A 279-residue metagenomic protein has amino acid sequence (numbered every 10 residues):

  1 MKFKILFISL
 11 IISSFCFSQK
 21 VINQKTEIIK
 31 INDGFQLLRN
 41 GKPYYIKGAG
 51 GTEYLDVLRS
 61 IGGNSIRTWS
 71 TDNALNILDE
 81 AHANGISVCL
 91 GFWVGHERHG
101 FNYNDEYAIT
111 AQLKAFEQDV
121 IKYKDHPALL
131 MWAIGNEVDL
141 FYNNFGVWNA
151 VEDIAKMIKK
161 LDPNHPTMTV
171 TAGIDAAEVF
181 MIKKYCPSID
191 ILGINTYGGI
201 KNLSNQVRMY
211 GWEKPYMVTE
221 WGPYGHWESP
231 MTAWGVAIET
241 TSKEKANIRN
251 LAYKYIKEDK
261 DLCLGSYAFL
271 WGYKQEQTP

Functional and structural regions predicted by a protein language model:
F3-S14: Sec-dependent N-terminal signal peptides
C16-S18, N23: Boundary at the C-terminal end of the N-terminal hydrophobic targeting segment
I28-N32, L38-I189, K201, W212: Active-site mouth of glycoside hydrolases
I31-N32, R39, P43, G48 (+2 more regions): Substrate-binding clefts and catalytic carboxylate motifs of secreted carbohydrate-active enzymes
G135, V170, N195, T219 (+1 more regions): Alpha/beta-hydrolase-fold catalytic nucleophile elbow
K156, N205, Y253: Active-site phosphate/pyrophosphate- and oxyanion-stabilizing loops and adjacent acidic/basic residues in soluble
G173, A177-T232: Aromatic- and acid-rich polysaccharide-binding/catalytic face of secreted or lumenal carbohydrate-active enzymes
